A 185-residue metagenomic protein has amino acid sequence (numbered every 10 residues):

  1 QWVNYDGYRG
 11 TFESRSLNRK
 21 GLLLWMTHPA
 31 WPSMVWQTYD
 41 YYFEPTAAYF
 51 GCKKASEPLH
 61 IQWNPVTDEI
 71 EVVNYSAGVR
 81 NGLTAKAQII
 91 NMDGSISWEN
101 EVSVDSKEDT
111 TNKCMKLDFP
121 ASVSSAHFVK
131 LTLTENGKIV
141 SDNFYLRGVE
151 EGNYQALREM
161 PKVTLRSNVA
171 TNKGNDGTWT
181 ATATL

Functional and structural regions predicted by a protein language model:
Q1-L185: Carbohydrate-binding surfaces of carbohydrate-active enzymes
